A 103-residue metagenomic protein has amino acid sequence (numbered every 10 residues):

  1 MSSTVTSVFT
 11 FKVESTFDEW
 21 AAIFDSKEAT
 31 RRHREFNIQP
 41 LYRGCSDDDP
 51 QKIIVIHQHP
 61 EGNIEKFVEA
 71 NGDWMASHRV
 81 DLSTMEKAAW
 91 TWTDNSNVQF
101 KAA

Functional and structural regions predicted by a protein language model:
M1-T4, T16: Positively charged, hydrophobic/aromatic-enriched amphipathic segments
S2-S3, R34-I53, A76-A103: Glycine-rich beta-strand-turn "strand-cap" elements at beta-sheet edges
V5-K12, L41-G72: Short, well-ordered beta-strand segments in beta-rich or mixed alpha/beta enzyme and ligand-binding folds
S15-L41, D73-A76: Short amphipathic alpha-helical segments
T16, A70, E86-A88: Acidic, low-complexity intrinsically disordered regions
T16-D18, G62-I64, N97: Generic "edge-of-domain/loop-turn" microfeature
